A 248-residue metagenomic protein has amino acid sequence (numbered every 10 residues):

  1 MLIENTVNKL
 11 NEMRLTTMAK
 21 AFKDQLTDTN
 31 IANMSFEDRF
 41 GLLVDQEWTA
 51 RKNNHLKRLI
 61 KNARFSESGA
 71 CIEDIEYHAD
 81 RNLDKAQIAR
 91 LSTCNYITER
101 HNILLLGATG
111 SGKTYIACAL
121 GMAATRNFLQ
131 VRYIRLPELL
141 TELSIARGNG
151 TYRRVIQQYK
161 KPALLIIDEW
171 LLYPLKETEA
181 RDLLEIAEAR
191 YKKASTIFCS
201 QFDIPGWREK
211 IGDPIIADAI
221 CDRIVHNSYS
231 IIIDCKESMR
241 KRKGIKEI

Functional and structural regions predicted by a protein language model:
M1-K20: Charged, compositionally biased N-terminal leader segments and the immediate start of the first structured element
T16-S68: Interdomain "pre-motor" coupling segment immediately N-terminal to P-loop NTPase/helicase cores
F22, I134, L139-A146, G150-K160 (+1 more regions): Replace "adjacent to P-loop NTPase cores in ATP/GTP-dependent enzymes" with "adjacent to NTP-binding cores
A70-S92: N-terminal pre-Walker A segment at the start of P-loop NTPase domains
I75, A117, R135: Conserved hydrophobic/aromatic pocket- or pore-lining residues that grip, position, or stack substrates in active sites
S92-R100: Phosphate-binding P-loop
L105-L129: Walker A/P-loop
